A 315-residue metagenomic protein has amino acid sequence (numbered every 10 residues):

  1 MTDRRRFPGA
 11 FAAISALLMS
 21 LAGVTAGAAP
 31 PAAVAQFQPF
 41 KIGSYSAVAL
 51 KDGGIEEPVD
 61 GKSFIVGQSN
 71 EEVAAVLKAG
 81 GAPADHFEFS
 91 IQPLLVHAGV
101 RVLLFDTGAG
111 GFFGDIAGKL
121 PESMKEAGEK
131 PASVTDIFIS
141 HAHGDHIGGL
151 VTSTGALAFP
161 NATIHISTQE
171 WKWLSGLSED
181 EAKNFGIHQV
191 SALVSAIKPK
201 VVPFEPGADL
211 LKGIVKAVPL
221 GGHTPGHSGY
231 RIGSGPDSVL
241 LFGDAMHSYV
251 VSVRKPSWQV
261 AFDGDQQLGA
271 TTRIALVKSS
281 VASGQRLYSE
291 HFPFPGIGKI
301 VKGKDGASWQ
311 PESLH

Functional and structural regions predicted by a protein language model:
T2, R6, F11-A12, L18-P121 (+4 more regions): Metallo-beta-lactamase
T2-D3, R231, G235-H315: Cap/insert and terminal regions of metallo-dependent hydrolase folds
A29, G118, K125-E129, S133 (+3 more regions): Metallo-beta-lactamase
A35, P58, A142-G149, W173 (+4 more regions): Active-site environment of divalent metal-dependent phosphoester hydrolases
D52-G53, T107-G110, A142, Q169-E170 (+3 more regions): Active-site metal-binding loops of divalent metal-dependent hydrolases
V76-F87, G128, V260-R273: A short acidic, glycine-rich active-site loop that binds or catalyzes chemistry on phosphate/adenosine moieties
H86, S90-P93, D115-H165: Active-site metal-binding motif and surrounding structural segment of the metallo-beta-lactamase
P93-L95, S228-R231: Short acidic loop-to-beta-strand element that houses the catalytic metal-binding Asp/Glu of nuclease active sites
